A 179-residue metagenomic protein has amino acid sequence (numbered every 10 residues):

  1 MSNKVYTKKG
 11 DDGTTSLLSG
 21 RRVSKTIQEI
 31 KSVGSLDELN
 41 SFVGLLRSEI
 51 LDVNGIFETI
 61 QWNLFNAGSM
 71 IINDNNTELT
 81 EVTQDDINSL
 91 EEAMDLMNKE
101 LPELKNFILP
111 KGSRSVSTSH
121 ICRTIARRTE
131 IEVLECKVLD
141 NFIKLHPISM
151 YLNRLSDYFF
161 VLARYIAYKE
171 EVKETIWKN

Functional and structural regions predicted by a protein language model:
M1-N179: Phosphate/pyrophosphate-binding loop motifs in nucleotide- or prenyl diphosphate-using proteins
